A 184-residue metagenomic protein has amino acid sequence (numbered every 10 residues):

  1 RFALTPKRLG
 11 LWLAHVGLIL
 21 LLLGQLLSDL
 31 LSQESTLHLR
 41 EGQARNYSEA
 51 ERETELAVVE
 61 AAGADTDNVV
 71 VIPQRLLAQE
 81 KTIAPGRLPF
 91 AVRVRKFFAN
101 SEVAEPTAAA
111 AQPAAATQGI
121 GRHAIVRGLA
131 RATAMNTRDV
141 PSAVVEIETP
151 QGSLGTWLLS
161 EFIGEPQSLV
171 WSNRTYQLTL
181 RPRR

Functional and structural regions predicted by a protein language model:
R1-Y47: Membrane-embedded alpha-helical bundles of multi-pass integral membrane proteins
L30-R184: Soluble non-transmembrane domains of integral membrane proteins
